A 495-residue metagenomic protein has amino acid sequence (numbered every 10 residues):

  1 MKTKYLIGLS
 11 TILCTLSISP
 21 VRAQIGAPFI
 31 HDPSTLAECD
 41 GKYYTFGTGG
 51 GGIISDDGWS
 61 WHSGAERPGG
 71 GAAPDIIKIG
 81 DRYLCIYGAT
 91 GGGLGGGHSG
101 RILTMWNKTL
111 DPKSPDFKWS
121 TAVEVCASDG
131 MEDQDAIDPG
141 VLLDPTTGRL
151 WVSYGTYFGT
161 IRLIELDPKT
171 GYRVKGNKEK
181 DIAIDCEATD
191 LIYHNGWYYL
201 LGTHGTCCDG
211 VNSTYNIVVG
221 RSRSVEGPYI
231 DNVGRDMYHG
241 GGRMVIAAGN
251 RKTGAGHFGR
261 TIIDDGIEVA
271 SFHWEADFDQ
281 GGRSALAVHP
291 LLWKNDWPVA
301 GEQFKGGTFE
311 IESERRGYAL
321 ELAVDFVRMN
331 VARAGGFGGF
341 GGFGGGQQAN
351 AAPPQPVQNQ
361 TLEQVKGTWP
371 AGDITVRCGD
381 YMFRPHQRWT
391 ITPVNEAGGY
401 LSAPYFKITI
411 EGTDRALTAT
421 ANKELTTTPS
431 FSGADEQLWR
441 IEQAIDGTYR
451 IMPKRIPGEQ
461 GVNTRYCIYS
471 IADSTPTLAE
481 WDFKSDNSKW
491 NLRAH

Functional and structural regions predicted by a protein language model:
M1-G8: Bacterial N-terminal signal peptides that target proteins for export
G8-S17: Bacterial N-terminal signal peptides
V21-A23, A351: Boundary at the C-terminal end of the N-terminal hydrophobic targeting segment
A23-I137, L143-C186, Y193-I246, D265-T308 (+3 more regions): Beta-rich carbohydrate-recognition and catalytic domains
A248-I262: Signature of short aromatic-glycine-proline-rich micro-motifs recurring in repeat-based ectodomains
G254-G256, S284-A285, V462-T464: Short, surface-exposed coil-to-beta transition loops
K305-H495: Lectin-like carbohydrate-binding module/patch detector with strong preference for beta-trefoil
